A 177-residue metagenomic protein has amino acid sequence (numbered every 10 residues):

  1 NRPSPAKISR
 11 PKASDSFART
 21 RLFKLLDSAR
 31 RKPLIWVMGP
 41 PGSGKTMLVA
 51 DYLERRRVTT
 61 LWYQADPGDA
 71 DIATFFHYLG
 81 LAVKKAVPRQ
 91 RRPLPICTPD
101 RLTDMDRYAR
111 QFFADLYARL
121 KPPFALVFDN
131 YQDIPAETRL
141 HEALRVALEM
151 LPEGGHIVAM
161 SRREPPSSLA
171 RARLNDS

Functional and structural regions predicted by a protein language model:
N1-L26, P93-C97: Conserved adenine-nucleotide phosphate-binding loops and their immediately adjacent elements
V37: Hydrophobic anchor at the beta1->P-loop junction of P-loop NTPases
P40: P-loop (Walker A) phosphate-binding loop of NTP-binding proteins
S43, M47-F124, D133-P135: Conserved phosphate-binding/catalytic loops and adjacent sensor/switch elements of nucleotide-binding enzymes, spanning
A125-D129, G155-R162: Structural recognition of the conserved hydrophobic beta-strand(s) that form the central parallel beta-sheet of P-loop
D133-L144: Conserved ATPase-coupling elements of RecA-like P-loop NTPase cores
R145-G155: Substrate-engagement module of ASCE P-loop NTPases
R163-S177: Short regulatory helix/loop adjacent to the ATP-binding pocket of P-loop NTPases
